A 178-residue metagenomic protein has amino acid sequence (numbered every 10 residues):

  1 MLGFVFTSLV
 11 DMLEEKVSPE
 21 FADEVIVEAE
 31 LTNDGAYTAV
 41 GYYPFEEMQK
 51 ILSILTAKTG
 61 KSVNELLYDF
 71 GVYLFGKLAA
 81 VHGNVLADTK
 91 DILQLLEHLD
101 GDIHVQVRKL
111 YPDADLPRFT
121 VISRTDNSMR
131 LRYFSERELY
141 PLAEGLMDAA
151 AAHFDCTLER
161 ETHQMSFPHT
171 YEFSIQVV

Functional and structural regions predicted by a protein language model:
M1, F6-E14, E24-E28, V40: N-terminal auxiliary interaction/assembly segments of multi-subunit proteins
M1, V5, S62, E138-L146: Short amphipathic alpha-helical segments
F4-S8, P19-E20, Q49-K50, G145: A generic alpha-helix surface/boundary motif
V10, E14, D100, E144-A152: Generic solvent-exposed, charged/amphipathic alpha-helical segments that serve as macromolecular interface scaffolds
V17, A29, T59, A151-F154: A broad structural signal for alpha-helix termini and local helix breaks/kinks
E20-K58: Long amphipathic alpha-helical segments
M48-P141: Amphipathic interaction/junction segments at domain boundaries or subunit interfaces
S128-V178: C-terminal non-catalytic interaction appendages of large macromolecular assemblies
